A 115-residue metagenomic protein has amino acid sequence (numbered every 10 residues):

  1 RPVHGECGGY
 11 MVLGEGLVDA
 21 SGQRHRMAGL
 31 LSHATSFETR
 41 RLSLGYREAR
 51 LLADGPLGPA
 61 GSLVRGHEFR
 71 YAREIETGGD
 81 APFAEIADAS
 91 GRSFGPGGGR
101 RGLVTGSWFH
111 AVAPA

Functional and structural regions predicted by a protein language model:
R1-G55: Cysteine-nucleophile active-site neighborhood
T35-A115: Amide-donor transfer/coupling interface in amidating biosynthetic enzymes
